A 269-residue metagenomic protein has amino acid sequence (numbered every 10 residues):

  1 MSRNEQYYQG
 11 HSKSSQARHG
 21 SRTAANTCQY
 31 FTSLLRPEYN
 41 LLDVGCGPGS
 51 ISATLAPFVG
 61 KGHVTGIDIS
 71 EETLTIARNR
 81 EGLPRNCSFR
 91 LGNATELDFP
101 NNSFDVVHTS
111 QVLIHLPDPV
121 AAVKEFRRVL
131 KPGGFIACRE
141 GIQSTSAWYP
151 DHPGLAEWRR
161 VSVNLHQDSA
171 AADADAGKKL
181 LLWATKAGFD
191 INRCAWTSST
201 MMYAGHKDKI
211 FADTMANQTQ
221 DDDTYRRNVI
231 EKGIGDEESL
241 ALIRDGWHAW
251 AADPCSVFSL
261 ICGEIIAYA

Functional and structural regions predicted by a protein language model:
S2-A24: Class I SAM-dependent methyltransferase Rossmann-like catalytic core, especially the SAM/SAH-binding loop
G20-P37, T54, F58: Conserved alpha-helix/loop element of class I SAM-dependent methyltransferases that forms part of the SAM/SAH-binding
L42-V44, P48-E96, A121: Class I SAM-dependent methyltransferase SAM/SAH-binding core
T95-V106: A short acidic, Gly/Pro-enriched loop at the edge of an enzyme's catalytic core that lines a small-molecule cofactor
D105-P119: A short SAM/SAH-binding and catalytic strip from SAM-dependent methyltransferases
V120-F135: A short glycine-rich, Lys/Arg-flanked "PGG" loop and its adjoining helix->strand segment in the class I
A137-A216, Q220: Conserved catalytic/acceptor-binding region of the Class I
I191-A269: Conserved Class I S-adenosyl-L-methionine
